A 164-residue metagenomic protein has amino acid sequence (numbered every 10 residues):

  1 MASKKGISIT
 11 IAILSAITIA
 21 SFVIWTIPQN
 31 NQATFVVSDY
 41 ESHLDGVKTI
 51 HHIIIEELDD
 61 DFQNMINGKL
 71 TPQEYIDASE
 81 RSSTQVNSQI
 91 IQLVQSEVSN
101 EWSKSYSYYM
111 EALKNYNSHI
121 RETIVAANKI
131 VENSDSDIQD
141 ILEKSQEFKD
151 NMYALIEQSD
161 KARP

Functional and structural regions predicted by a protein language model:
M1, I13-I17, Q85-Q92: Mid-chain, structured segments of secreted extracytoplasmic proteins
M1-S8: Short, low-complexity patches enriched in S/T/P/G
S8-W25: Hydrophobic membrane-insertion alpha-helices, especially the h-region of bacterial N-terminal signal peptides
F22-T34: Hydrophobic single-pass membrane-insertion segments
A33-E80, N115-P164: C-terminal amphipathic alpha-helix
Q85-M110, R163-P164: Short, solvent-exposed, charged loop/turn and helix-capping segments that join or cap alpha-helices on peripheral
